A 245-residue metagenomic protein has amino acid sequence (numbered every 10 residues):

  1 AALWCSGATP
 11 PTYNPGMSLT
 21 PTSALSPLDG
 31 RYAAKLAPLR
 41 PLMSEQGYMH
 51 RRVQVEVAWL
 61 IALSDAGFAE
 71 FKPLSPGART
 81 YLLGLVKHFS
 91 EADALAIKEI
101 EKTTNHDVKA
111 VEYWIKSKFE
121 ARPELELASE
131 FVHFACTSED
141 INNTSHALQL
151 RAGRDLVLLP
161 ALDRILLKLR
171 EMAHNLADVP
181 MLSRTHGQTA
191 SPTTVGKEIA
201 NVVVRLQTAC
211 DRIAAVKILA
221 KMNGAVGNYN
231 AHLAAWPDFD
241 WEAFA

Functional and structural regions predicted by a protein language model:
T9-P11: Short, low-complexity intrinsically disordered segments enriched in A/P/G/S/L with frequent Arg, especially at protein
S18-H232, W236-F244: A helix-coil-helix interface module used to build multimeric assemblies and to scaffold catalytic/cofactor sites
